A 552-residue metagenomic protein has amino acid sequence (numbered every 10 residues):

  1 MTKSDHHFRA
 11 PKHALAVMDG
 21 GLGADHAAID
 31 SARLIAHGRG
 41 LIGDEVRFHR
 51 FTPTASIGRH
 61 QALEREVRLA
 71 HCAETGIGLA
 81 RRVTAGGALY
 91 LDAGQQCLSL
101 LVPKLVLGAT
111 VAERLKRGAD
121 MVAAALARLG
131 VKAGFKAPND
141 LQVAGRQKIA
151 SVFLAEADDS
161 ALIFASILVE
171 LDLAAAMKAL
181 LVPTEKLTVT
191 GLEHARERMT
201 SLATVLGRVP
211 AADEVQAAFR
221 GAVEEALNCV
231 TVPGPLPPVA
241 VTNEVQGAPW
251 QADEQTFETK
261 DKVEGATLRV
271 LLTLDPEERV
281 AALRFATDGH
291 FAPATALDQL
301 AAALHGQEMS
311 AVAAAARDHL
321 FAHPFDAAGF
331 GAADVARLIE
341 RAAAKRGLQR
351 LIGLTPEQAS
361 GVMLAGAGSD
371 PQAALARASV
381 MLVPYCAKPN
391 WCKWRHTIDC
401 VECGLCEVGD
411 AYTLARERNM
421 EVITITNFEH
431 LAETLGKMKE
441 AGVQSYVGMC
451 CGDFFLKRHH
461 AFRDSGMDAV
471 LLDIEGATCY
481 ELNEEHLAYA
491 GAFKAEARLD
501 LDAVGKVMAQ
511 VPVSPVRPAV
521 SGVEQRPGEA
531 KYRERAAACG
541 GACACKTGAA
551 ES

Functional and structural regions predicted by a protein language model:
T2-E66, A70, R82, L154 (+2 more regions): Active-site loop/lid in soluble adenylation, ligation, and acyl-transfer enzymes
A32, G40, E113-A133, I149-D253 (+4 more regions): Long, positively charged amphipathic alpha-helical accessory segments at protein N-termini or as interdomain linkers
V83-V106, P183-V205: Residues forming anionic-ligand binding surfaces in small-molecule and nucleic-acid pockets of primarily soluble enzymes
D92-G145: Contiguous, small/hydrophobic- and glycine-enriched helical/loop subdomains that border and often "cap" functional
L192, M199-A203, G207, V270-L348: Active-site- and interface-proximal helix/loop "cap" or "latch" segments in soluble metabolic and energy-transducing
E340-Y412, P518-S552: N-terminal, charge-rich interaction modules
L354-P356, L405-S445, A461-V470, A477-T478: Metallocofactor- and cofactor-centric catalytic cores in central/energy metabolism, strongly enriched
A469-E551: Peripheral docking tails and interdomain loops at the edges of cofactor- or intermediate-handling domains
